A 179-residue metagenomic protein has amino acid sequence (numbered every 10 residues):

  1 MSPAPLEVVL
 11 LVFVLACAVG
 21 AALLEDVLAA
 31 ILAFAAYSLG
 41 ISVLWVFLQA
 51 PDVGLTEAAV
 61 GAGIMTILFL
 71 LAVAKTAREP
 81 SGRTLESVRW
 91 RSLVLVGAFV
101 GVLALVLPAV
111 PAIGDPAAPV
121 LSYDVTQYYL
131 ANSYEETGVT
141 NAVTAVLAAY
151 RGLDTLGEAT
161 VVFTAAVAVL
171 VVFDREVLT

Functional and structural regions predicted by a protein language model:
M1-T179: Alpha-helical transmembrane segments of multi-pass membrane proteins predominantly involved in bioenergetics
